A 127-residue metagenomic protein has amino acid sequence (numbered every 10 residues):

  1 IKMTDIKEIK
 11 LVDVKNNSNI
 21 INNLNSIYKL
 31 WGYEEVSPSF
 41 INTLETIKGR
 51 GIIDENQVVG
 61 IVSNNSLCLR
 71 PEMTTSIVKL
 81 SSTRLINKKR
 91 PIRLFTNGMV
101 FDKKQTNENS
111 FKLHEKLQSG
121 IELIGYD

Functional and structural regions predicted by a protein language model:
I1-D127: TRNA-recognition modules of translation machinery and tRNA-sensing kinases, especially anticodon-binding
